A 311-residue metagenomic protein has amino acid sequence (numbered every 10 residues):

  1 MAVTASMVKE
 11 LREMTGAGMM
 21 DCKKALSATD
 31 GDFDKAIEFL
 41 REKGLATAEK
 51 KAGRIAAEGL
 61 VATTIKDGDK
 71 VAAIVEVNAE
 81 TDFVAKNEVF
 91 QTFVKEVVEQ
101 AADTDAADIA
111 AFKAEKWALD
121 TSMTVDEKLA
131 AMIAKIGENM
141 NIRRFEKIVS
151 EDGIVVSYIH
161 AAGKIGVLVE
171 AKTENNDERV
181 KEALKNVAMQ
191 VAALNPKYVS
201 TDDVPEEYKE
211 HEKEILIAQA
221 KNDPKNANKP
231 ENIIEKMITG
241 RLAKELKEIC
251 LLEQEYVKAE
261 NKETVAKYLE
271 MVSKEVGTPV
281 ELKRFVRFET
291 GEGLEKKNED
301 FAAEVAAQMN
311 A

Functional and structural regions predicted by a protein language model:
A2-A311: N-terminal assembly/interaction segments in proteins that build large macromolecular machines
